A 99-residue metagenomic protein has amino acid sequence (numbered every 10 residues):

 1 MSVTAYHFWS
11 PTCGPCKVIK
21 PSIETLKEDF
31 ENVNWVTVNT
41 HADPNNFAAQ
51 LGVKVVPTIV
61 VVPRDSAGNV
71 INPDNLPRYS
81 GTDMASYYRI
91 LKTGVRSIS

Functional and structural regions predicted by a protein language model:
M1-S10: Short active-site neighborhood of thiol/selenol oxidoreductases, capturing the structured segment around
F8, K20, E24-N46: Thiol-based oxidoreductase modules, predominantly thioredoxin-like and allied folds used for disulfide exchange
C13-C16: Short cysteine clusters
D43, V56, A67: Active-site loop signature of alpha/beta-hydrolase-fold enzymes
A49-P63: Structural micro-motif
V61-S99: Non-catalytic, surface beta->alpha helical segment in thiol-disulfide oxidoreductase systems
